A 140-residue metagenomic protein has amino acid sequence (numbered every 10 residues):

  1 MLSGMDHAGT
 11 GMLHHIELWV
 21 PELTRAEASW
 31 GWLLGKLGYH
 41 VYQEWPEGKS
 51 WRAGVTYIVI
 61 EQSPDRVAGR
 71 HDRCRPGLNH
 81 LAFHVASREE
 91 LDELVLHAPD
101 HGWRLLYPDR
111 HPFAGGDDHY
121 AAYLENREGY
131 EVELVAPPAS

Functional and structural regions predicted by a protein language model:
L2, D6-H7, A53-A86, D92-E93: Long, continuous compositionally biased terminal/linker segments
L2-E27, L81, P138-S140: N-terminal beta-strand motif that seeds the catalytic metal site of vicinal oxygen chelate
T10, W19-Q62: Core segments of cupin and vicinal oxygen chelate
H14, S29, L37-H40, E44 (+4 more regions): Long, contiguous binding/interaction regions
L18-G31, V67-R73, E131-E133: Short N-terminal helix-initiation segments at or just after the protein's N-terminus
V20-A26, A82-E128: Vicinal oxygen chelate
W45-E47, N79, Y120: Residue-level marker for the onset of beta-strands and adjacent loop->beta junctions in well-ordered domains
Y57-I60, Y120-E125, E133: A short beta-strand motif that forms the metal-chelation/ATP-contact edge of phosphoryl-transfer active sites
